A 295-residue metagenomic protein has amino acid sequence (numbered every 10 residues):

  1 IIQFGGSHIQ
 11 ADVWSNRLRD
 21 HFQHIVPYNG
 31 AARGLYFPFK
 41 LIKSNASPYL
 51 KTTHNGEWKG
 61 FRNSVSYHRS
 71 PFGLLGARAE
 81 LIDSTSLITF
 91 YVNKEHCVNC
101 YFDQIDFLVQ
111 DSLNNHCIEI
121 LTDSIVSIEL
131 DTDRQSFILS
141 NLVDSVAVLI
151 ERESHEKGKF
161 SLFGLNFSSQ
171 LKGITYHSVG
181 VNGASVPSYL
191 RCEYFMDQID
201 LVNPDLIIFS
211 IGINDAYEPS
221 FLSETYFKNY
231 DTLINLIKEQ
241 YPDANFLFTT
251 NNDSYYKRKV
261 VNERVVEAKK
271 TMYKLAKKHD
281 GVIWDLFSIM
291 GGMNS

Functional and structural regions predicted by a protein language model:
I2-G5: Short hydrophobic beta-strand that contains or immediately precedes a catalytic carboxylate
S7-H8, I213, N252, A268: Active-site metal-binding loops of divalent metal-dependent hydrolases
H8-K228: Conserved SGNH/GDSL esterase-like catalytic core that processes O-acyl groups on lipids and polysaccharides
K172-T175, V202-I207, Y241-F246, K278-V282: Loop/turn elements at helix/coil->beta-strand transitions in domains of secreted/extracellular proteins
S178-G183, I211-I213, F248-D253, D285-S288: Active-site proximal loops enriched in glycine and acidic residues that flank catalytic Cys/His/Asp and coordinate
C192-E193, N252-S295: Catalytic His-Asp segment of secreted/periplasmic serine-dependent ester chemistry enzymes
L206-G212, F227-K238, N245-T250, K270: Conserved, well-ordered alpha-helix/loop/beta-strand core segments that scaffold catalytic motifs
S220-D231, N262, V266, K270: Non-membrane alpha-helical structural segments and their capping/turn regions in soluble enzymes
